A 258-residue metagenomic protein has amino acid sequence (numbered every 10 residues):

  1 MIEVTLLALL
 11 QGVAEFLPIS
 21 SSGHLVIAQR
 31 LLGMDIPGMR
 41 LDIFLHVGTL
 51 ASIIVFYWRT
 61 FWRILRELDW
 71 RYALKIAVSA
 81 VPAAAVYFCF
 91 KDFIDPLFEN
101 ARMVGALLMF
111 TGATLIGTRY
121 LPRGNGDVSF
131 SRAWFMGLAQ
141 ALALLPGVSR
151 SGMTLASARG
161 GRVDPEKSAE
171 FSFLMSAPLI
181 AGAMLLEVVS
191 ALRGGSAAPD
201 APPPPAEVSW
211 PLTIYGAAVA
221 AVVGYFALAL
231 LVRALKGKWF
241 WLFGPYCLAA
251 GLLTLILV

Functional and structural regions predicted by a protein language model:
M1-V258: Multi-pass membrane proteins that catalyze or facilitate reactions on polyprenyl-/lipid-phosphate substrates and their
